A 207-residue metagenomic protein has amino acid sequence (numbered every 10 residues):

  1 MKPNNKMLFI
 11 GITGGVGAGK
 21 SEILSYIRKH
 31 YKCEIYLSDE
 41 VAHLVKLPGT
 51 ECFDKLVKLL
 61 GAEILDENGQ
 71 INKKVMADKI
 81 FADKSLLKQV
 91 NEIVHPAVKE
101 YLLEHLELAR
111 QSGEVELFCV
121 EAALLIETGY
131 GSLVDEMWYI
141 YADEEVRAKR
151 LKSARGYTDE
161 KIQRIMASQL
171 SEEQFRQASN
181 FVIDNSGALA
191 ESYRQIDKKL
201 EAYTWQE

Functional and structural regions predicted by a protein language model:
I10-I12: Hydrophobic anchor at the beta1->P-loop junction of P-loop NTPases
V16: The conserved Walker
S21: Walker A/P-loop
C33-K46: Short beta-strand-centered segment that lines the nucleotide-binding/catalytic pocket of NTP-utilizing
H43-E114: ATP-dependent small-molecule kinase phosphotransfer cores that center on conserved nucleotide phosphate-binding segments
L102, S132, S153, Y157-A202 (+1 more regions): Small-molecule kinase domains that catalyze NTP-dependent phosphoryl transfer to phosphate-bearing small molecules
L103-A154: ATP-dependent NMP and nucleoside kinases share a basic, alpha-helical "lid"
